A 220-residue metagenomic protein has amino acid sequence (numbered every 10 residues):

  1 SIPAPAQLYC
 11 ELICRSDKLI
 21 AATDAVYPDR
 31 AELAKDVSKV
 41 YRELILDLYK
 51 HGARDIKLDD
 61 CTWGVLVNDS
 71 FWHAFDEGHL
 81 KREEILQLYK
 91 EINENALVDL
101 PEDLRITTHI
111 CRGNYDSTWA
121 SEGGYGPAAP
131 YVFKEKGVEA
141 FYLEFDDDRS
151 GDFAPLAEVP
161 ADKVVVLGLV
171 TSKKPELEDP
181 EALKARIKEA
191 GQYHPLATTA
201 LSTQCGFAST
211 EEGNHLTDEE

Functional and structural regions predicted by a protein language model:
S1-E220: Domain-level signal for soluble alpha/beta catalytic cores
